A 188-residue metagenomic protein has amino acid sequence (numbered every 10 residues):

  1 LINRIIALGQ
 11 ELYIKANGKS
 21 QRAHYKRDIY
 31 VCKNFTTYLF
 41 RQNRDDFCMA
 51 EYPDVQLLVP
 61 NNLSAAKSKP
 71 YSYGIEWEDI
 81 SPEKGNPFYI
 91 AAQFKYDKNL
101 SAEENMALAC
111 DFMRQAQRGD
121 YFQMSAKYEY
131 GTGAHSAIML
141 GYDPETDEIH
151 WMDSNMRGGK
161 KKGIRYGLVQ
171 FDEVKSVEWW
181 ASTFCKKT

Functional and structural regions predicted by a protein language model:
L1-K84: N-terminal capping segments
Y13, R22, E78, A137 (+3 more regions): Intrinsically disordered, low-complexity, compositionally biased regions/tails
S20-Q21, K26, R118, F122 (+1 more regions): Mature extracellular "passenger" or substrate-interacting domains of secreted, surface-exposed proteins
C32, N62, G141, D172 (+1 more regions): Compositionally biased, intrinsically disordered low-complexity segments
D54-G159: ...with weaker cross-activation on analogous glycine-rich loops/strands in unrelated enzymes
N155, I164-T188: Low-complexity, Gly/Ser/Thr/Pro-rich intrinsically disordered linker/tail segments
